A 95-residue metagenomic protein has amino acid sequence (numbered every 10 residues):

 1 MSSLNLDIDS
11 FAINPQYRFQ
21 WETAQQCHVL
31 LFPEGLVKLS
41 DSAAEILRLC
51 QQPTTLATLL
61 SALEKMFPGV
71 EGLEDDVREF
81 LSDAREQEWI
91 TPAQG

Functional and structural regions predicted by a protein language model:
M1-R48, A93: Acidic, low-complexity/disordered tracts enriched in E/D and polar residues
G35-G95: Long, charge-rich, low-complexity alpha-helical segments
